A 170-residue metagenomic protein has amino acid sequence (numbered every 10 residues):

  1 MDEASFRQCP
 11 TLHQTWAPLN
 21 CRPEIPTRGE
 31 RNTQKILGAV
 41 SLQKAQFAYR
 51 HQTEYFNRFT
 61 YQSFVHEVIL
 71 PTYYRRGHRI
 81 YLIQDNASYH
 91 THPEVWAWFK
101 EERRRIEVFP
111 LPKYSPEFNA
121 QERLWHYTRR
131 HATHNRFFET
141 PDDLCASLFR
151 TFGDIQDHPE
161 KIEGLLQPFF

Functional and structural regions predicted by a protein language model:
M1-A4, G38, V65, Q84-D85 (+2 more regions): Short, conserved catalytic/metal-binding motifs centered on acidic residues
M1-E67, F169: Extended, low-complexity cationic-aromatic segments
R22-E30, K100-A120, F137: RNase H-like polynucleotidyl transferase catalytic core
Y61-Y81: Short, basic/hydrophobic alpha-helical segments
G77-T91, Y114, N119: Acidic/histidine-rich, metal-coordinating catalytic segments
P93-A97: Distinct, well-ordered alpha-helical segments
Q121-F170: C-terminal anion-handling pockets and recognition modules
